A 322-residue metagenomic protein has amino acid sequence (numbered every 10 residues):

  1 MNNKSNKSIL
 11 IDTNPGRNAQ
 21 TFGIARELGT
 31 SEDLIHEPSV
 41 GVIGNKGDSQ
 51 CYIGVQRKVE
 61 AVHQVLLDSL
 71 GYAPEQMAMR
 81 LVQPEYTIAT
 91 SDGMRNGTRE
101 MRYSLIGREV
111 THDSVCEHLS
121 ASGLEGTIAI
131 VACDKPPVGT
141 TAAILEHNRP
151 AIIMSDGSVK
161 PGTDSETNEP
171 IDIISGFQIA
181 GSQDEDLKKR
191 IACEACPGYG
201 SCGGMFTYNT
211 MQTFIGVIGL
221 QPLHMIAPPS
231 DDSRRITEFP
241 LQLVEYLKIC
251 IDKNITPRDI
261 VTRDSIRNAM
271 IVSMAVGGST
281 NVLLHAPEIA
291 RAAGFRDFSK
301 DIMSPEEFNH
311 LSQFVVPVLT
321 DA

Functional and structural regions predicted by a protein language model:
M1-A322: Metallocofactor- and cofactor-centric catalytic cores in central/energy metabolism, strongly enriched
